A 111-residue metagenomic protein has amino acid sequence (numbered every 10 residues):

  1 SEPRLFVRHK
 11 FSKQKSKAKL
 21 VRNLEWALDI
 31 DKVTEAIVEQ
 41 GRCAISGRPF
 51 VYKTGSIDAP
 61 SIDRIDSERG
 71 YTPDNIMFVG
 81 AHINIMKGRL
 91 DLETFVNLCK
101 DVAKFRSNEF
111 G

Functional and structural regions predicted by a protein language model:
S1-A44, T72, L90-F110: Contiguous alpha-helical segments
L24-V33, R42-A81: Histidine-centered nuclease catalytic patch
Y52-K53, M86-R89: Short, non-ligating residues that shape and space the ligands of small metal-coordination modules and catalytic
E68, I83-M86, F105: Hydrophobic alpha-helical segments
V79-I83, N97-K100: Short, low-complexity, polar/charged sequence segments that are solvent-exposed and flexible
